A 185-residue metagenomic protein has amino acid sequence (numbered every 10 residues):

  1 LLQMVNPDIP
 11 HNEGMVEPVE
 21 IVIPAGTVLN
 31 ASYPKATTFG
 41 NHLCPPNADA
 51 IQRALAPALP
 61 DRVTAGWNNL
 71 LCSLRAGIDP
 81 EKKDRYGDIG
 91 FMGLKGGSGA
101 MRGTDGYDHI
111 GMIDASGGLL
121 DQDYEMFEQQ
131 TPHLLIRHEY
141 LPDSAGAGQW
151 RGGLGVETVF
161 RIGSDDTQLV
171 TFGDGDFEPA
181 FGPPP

Functional and structural regions predicted by a protein language model:
L1-P185: Glycine/proline-enriched, intrinsically flexible loops and inter-domain linkers
